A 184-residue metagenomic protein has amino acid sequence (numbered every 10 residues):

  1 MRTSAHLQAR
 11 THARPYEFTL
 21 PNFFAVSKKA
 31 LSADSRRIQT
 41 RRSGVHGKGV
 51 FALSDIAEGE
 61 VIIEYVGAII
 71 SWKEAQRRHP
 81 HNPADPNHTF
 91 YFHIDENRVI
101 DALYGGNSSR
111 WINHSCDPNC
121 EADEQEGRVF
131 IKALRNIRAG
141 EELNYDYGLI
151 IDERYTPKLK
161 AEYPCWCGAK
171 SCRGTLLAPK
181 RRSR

Functional and structural regions predicted by a protein language model:
A5-L7, A13, E17: Short hydrophobic alpha-helical segments enriched in small aliphatic residues
L7, P21, T156-K158: Intrinsically disordered, low-complexity serine/threonine-rich segments
L7-Q8, S32: Short helix-onset patch at the extreme N-terminus, typifying the N->h transition of secretory signal peptides
R14, I63, H88-F90, L143-Y145 (+1 more regions): Intrinsically disordered, low-complexity segments enriched in small/polar residues
F18-N22, G174: Intrinsically disordered, low-complexity segments used for protein-protein interactions
N22-D123: Catalytic cores of histone-lysine modification enzymes
S115-R184: C-terminal SET catalytic tail plus cysteine-rich post-SET Zn-binding segment of SAM-dependent SET-domain
